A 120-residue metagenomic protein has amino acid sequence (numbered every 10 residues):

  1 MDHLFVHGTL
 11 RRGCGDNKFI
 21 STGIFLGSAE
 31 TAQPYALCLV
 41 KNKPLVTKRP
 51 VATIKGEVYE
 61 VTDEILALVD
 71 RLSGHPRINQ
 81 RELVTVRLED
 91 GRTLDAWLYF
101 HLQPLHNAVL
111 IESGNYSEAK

Functional and structural regions predicted by a protein language model:
M1-K120: Glycine-aromatic micro-motifs
